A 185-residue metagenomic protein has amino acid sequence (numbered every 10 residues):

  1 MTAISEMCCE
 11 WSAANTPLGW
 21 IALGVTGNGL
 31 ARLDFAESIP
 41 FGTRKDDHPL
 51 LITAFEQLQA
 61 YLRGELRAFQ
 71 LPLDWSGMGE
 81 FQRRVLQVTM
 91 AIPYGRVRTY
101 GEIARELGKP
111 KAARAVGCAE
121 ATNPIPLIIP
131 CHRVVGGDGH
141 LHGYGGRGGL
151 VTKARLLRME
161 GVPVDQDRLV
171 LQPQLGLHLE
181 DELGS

Functional and structural regions predicted by a protein language model:
M1-K111, M159-S185: Basic nucleic-acid-binding alpha-helical/helix-turn surface characteristic of O6-alkylguanine DNA
A54, T152-K153: Internal, well-ordered alpha-helical segments in soluble enzyme and binding-protein domains
K111-T152, V164: Short glycine/serine-rich loop segments
L156: Extended, alpha-helix-rich binding/interface surfaces that flank or overlap catalytic cores and mediate recognition
